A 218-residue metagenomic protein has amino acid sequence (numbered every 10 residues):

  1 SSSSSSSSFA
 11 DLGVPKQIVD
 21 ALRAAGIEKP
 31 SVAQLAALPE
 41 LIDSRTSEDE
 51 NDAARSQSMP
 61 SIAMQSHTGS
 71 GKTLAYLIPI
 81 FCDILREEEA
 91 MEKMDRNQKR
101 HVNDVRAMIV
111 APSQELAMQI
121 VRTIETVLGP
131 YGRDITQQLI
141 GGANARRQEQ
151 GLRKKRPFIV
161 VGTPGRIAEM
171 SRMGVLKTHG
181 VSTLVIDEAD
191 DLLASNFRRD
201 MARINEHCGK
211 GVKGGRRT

Functional and structural regions predicted by a protein language model:
S1-D11, D20, A24, E88-K93 (+2 more regions): Intrinsically disordered, low-complexity accessory regions that flank the conserved helicase/ATPase core of eukaryotic
S4-Q65, C82: Conserved pre-motif I regulatory segment
V14, I18, P30-Q34, T73-Y76 (+6 more regions): Alpha-helical interaction elements in eukaryotic regulators
I27, E89-R172, G180-T183: Conserved nucleic-acid-binding Ia/Ib motif block in the N-terminal RecA-like helicase ATPase lobe
A33-A36, M64-S70, V110-S113, I186-L192 (+1 more regions): Conserved helicase ATPase motor motifs in RecA-like P-loop NTPase domains
L35-R55, T73-H101, T123-L128, A168 (+1 more regions): Walker A/P-loop NTP-binding motif
P60, K154-F158, G162, A202 (+1 more regions): Conserved alphaE helix
R166-A168, R172-G215: SF2 helicase catalytic motif II
